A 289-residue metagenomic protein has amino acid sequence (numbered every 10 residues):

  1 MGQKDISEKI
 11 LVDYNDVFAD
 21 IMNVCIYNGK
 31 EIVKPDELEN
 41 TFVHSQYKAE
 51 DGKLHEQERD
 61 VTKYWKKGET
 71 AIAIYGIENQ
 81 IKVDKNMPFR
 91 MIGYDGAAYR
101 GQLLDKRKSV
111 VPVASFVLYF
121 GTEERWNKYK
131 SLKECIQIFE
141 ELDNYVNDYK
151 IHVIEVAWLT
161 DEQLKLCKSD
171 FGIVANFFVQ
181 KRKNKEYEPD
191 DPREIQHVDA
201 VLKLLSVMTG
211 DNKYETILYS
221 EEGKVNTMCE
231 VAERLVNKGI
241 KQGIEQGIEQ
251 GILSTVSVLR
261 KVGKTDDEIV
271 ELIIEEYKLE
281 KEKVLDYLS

Functional and structural regions predicted by a protein language model:
M1-Q242, L288-S289: A general recognition-element feature
K213-S289: Intrinsic-disorder/low-complexity detector
